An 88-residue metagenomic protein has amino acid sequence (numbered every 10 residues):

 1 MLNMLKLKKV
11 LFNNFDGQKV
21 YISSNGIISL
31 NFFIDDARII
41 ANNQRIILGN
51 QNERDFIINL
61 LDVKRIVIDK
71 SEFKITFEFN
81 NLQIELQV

Functional and structural regions predicted by a protein language model:
M1-K8, S29-N31, N59-D62: Charged, amphipathic alpha-helical segments
N31-A41: Structural detector for short beta-strands of small beta-barrel domains
D35-A37, D55-F73: Structured surface patches comprising rigid loops and adjacent beta-strands/short helices at the edges of well-ordered
Q44-I47: Short aromatic-glycine-enriched beta-strand elements
N50-I57, F79-L82: Short solvent-exposed strand/turn elements
R65-V88: Low-complexity intrinsically disordered segments
